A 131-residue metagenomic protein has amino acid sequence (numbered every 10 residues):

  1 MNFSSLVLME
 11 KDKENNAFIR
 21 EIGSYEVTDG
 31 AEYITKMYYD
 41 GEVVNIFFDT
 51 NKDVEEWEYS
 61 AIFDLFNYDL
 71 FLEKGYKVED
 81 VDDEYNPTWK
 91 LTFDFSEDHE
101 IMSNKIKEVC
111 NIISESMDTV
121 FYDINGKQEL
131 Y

Functional and structural regions predicted by a protein language model:
M1-R20: Short, extreme N-terminal segment that most often corresponds to the first beta-strand
M9, D49-N51, T92-S96: A structural detector for beta-sheet-dominated domains
E14-N16, E42, Y85: Intrinsic-disorder/low-complexity loop/linker signature
A17-F18, E58, I101: Exposed alpha-helical structural elements
I22-Y68: Amphipathic, interaction-prone secondary-structure segments
Y33, A61, F71-G75, E115-V120: Glycine-rich loops and low-complexity Gly/Arg-rich segments that provide flexible linkers or classic glycine-based
V54-W89: Acidic, aromatic-enriched beta-alpha/helix-loop junctions
E84-Y131: Ampiphathic alpha-helical segments that act as solvent-exposed interaction surfaces
